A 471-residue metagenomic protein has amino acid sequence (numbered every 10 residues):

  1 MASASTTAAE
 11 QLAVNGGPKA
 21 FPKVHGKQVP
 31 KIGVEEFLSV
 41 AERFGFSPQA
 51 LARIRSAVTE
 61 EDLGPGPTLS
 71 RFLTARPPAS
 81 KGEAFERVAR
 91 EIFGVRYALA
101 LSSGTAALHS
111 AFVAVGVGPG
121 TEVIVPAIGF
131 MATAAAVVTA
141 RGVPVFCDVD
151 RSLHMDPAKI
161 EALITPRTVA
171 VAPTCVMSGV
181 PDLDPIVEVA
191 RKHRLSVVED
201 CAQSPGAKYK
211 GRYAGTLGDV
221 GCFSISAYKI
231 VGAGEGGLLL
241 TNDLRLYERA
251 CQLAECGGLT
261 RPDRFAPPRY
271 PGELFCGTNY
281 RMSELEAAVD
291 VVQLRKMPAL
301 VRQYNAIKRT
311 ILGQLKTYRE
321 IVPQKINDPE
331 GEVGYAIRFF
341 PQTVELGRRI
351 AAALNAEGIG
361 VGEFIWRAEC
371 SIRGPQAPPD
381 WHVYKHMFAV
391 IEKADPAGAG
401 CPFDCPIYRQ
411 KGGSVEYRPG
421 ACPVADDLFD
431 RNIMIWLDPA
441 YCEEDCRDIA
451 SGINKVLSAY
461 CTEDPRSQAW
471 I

Functional and structural regions predicted by a protein language model:
M1-S110, R191, F429-D430, Y441-C442 (+1 more regions): Conserved PLP-binding active-site segment in aminotransferase class I/II-type PLP enzymes
A2-G26, G33, S204-K210, L217-A336 (+1 more regions): Active-site region of PLP-dependent enzymes
K31, F44, V113-C201, K208: PLP-dependent aminotransferase-like
D148, M434-Y441: Proline-centric
E188-S196, L238-C256, R349-I359: Basic phosphate/pyrophosphate-binding loop/patch that engages nucleotide-derived ligands
L259-P268, G313, A351-N432, T462-I471: Conserved PLP cofactor-binding pocket of PLP-dependent enzymes
V344-I350, C442-R447: Short, conserved charged micro-motifs
